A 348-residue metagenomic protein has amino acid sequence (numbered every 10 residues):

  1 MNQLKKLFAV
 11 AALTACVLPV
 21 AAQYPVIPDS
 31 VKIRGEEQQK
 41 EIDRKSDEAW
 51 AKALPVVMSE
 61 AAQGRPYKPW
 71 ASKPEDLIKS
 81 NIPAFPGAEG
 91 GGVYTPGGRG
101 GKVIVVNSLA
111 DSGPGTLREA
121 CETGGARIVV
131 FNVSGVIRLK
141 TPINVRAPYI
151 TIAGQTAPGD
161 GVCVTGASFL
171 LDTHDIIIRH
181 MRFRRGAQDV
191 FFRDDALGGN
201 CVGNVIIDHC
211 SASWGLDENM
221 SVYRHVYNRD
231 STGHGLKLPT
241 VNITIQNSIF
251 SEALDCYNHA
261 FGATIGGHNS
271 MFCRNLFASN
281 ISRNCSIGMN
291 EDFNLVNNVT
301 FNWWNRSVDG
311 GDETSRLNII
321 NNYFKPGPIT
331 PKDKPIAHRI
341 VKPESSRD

Functional and structural regions predicted by a protein language model:
N2-K5, A22-A110, P114-I128: Extracellular "leader-to-stem" segments immediately downstream of a signal peptide or signal-anchor in secreted/lumenal
A11-A21: Hydrophobic h-region of N-terminal signal peptides that target proteins for export in Gram-negative bacteria
P25, D29-I33, Q39-S59, P66-K73 (+1 more regions): Extracellular beta-rich repeat passengers
A110-D111, S134-V136, T156-P158, G327-T330: Acidic glycine-/aspartate-rich tracts in secreted/extracellular proteins
R118-G125, I137-T151, V162-R179, R185-V202: Extracellular beta-strand-rich solenoid/capping regions of secreted or surface-exposed proteins that bind or remodel
Y149, G154, P158, H174-R185 (+7 more regions): Right-handed parallel beta-helix
